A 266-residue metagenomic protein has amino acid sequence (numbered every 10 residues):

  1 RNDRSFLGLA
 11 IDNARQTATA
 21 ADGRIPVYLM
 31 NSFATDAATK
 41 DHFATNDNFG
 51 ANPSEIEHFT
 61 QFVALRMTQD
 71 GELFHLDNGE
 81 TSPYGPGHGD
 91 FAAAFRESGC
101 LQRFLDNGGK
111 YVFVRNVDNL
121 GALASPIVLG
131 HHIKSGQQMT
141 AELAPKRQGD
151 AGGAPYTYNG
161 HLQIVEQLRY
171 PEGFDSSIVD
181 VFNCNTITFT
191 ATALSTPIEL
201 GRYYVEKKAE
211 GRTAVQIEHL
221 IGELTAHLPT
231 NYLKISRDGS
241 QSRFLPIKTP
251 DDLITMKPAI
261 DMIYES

Functional and structural regions predicted by a protein language model:
R1-E55, L65-T68, F74-Y84, H88 (+5 more regions): N-terminal glycine-rich phosphate-binding loop and ensuing alpha1 helix
I11, L29-F33, T60-F62, R115-V117 (+1 more regions): Glycine-rich, histidine-containing beta strand-loop boundary motifs that form or position
N52-R66, T140-K146, E210-G211: A generic structural motif
F95-Q102, S266: Short glycine-centered helix-capping/turn motifs at secondary-structure transition points
F104-N116, G121-S266: Catalytic core of tubulin tyrosine ligase-like
